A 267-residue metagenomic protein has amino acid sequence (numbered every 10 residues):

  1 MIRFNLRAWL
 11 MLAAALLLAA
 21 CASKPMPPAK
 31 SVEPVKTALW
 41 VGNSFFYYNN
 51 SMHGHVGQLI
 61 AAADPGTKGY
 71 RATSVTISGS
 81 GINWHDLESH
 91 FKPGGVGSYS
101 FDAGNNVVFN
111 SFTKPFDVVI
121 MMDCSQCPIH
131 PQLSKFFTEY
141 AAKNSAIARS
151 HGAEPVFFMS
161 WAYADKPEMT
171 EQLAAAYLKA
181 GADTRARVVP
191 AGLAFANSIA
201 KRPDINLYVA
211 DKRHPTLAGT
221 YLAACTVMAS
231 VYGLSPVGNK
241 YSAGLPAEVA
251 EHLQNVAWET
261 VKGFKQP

Functional and structural regions predicted by a protein language model:
I2-L10: Bacterial N-terminal signal peptides that target proteins for export
A19-A20: C-terminal motif of bacterial Sec signal peptides marking the signal peptidase cleavage site
P25-A62: N-terminal module-boundary/linker segments of secreted carbohydrate-active enzymes
Y47-Q132: Conserved SGNH/GDSL esterase-like catalytic core that processes O-acyl groups on lipids and polysaccharides
G104-L217, A229: Alpha-helical cap/lid subdomain in secreted, periplasmic, or secretory-pathway luminal O-acyl-processing enzymes
L207-K265: Histidine-centered active-site loop/cap adjacent to the catalytic His in serine esterases/O-acetyl transfer systems
